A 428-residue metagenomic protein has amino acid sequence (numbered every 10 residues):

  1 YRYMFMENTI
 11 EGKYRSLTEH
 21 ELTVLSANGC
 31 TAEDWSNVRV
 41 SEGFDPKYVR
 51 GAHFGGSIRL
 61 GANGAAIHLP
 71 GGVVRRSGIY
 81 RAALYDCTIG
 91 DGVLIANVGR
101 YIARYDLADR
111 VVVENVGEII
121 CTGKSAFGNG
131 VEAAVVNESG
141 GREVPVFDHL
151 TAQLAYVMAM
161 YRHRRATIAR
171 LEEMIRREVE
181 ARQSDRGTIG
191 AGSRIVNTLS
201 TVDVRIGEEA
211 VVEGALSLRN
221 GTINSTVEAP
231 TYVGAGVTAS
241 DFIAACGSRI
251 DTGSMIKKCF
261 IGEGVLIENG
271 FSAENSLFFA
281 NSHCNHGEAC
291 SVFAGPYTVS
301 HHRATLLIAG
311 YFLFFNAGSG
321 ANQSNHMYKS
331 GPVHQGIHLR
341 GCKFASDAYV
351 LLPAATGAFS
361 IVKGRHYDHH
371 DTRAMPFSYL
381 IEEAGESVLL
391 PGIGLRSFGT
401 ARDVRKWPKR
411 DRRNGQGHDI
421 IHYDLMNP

Functional and structural regions predicted by a protein language model:
R2-E11, T23-A32, V40-I79, T88 (+5 more regions): Glycine-rich hexapeptide-repeat left-handed beta-helix
T18: Active-site palm subdomain of RNA-directed nucleic acid polymerases
R81, D86-G92, A181, V196-T198: Long, structured ligand/cofactor-binding scaffold of large enzymes
E173-I195: A charged, amphipathic alpha-helical module
I189, S193-V212, N220-E228: Core alpha-helical transmembrane segments of integral membrane proteins
